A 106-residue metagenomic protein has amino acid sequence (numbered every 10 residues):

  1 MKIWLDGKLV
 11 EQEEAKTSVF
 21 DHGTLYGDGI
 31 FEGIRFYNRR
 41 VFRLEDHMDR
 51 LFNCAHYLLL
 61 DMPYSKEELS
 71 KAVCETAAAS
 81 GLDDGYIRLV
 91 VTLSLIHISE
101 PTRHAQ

Functional and structural regions predicted by a protein language model:
M1-S99, R103: Conserved alpha/beta cores of soluble small-molecule-handling proteins
